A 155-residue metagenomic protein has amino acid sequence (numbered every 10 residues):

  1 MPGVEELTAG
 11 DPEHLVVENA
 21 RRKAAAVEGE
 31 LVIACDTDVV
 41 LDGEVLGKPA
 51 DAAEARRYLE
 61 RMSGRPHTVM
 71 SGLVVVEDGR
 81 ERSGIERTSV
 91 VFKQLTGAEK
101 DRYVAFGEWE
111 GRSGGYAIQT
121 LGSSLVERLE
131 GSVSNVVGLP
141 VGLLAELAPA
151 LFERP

Functional and structural regions predicted by a protein language model:
M1-V4: A short beta-strand-loop structural module common to alpha/beta enzyme folds
A9-P155: Anionic-ligand binding patches
